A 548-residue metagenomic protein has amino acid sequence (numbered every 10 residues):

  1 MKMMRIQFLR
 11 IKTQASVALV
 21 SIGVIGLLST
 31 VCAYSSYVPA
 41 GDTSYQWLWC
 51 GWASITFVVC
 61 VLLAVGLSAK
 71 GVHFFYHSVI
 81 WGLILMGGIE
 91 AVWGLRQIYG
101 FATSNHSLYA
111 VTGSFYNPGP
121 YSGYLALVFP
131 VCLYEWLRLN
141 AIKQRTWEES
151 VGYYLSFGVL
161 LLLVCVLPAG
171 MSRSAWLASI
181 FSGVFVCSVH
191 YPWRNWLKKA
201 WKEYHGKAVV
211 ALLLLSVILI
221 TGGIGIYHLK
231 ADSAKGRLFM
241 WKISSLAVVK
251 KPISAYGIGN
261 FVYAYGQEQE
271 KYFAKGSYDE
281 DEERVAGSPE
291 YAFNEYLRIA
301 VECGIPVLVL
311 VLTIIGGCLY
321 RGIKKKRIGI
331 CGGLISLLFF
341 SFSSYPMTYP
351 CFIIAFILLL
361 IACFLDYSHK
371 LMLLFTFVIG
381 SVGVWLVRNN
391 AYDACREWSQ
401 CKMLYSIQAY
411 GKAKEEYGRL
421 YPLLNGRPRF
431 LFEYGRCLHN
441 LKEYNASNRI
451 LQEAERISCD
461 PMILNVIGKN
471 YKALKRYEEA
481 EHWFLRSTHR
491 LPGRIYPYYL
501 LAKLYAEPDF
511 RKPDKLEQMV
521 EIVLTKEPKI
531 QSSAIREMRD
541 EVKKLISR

Functional and structural regions predicted by a protein language model:
M1-L85, Y134-F157, C187-V210, F364-R436 (+5 more regions): Transmembrane signal-anchor hairpin modules in multi-pass inner-membrane enzymes, especially those that act on
V17-S36, W49-G66, F74-S107, G113-K199 (+5 more regions): Alpha-helical transmembrane segments of multi-pass inner-membrane proteins
S104-Y109, I258-V301: Interfacial juxtamembrane loops and adjacent helix segments that form the catalytic/substrate-binding surfaces
V164-M171, A175-S179, G183-K250, I258 (+2 more regions): A membrane-periplasm/extracellular boundary helix in multi-pass inner-membrane enzymes that assemble envelope glycans
L404, L438, Y471, Y505-A506: Residue at a conserved register position within TPR or TPR-like alpha-solenoid repeats
F430, I463-L464, P497, S533: TPR alpha-solenoid repeat register
